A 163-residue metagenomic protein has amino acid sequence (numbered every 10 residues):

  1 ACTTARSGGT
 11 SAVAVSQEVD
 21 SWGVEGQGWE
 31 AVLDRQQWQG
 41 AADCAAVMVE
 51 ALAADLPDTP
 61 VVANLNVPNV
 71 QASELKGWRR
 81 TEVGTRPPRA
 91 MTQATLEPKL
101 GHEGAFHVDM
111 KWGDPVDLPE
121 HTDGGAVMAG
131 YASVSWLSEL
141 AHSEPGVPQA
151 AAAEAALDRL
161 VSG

Functional and structural regions predicted by a protein language model:
A1-C2, G26-L52: Active-site glycine-rich loop that binds ribose-phosphate moieties when present
A1-V24: Internal, conserved structured core segments that host functional sites
R6-V13, E50-D58: Secondary-structure boundary elements
V32-Q36, A53-G163: C-terminal accessory domains and tails appended to enzymatic cores
